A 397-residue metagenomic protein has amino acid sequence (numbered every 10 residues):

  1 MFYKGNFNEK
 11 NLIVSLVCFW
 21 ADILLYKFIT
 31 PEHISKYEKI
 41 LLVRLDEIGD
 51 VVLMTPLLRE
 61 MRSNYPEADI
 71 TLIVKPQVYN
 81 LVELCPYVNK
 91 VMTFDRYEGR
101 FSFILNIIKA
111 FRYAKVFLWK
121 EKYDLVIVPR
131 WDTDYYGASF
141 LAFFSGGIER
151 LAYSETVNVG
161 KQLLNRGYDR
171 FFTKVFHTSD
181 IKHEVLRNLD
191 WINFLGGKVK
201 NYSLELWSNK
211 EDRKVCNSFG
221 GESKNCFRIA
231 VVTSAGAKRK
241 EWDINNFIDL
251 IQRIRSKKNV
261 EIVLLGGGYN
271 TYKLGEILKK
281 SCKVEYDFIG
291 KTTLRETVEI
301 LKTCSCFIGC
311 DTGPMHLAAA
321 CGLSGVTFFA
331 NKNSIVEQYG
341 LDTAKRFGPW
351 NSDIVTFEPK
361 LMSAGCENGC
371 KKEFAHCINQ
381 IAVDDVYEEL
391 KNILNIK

Functional and structural regions predicted by a protein language model:
M1-K397: Catalytic machinery of carbohydrate-active enzymes, primarily nucleotide-sugar-dependent glycosyltransferases
